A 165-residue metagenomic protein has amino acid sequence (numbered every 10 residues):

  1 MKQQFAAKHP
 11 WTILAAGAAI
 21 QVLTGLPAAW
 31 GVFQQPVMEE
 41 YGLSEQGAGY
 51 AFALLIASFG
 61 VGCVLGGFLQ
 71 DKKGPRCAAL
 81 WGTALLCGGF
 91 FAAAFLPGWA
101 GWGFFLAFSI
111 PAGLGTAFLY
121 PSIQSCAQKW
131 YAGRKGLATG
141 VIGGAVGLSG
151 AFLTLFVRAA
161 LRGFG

Functional and structural regions predicted by a protein language model:
A7-A29: Pair of pore-lining "gating" transmembrane helices in MFS-fold secondary transporters
P10, F95-L106: Helix-loop junctions at membrane interfaces in 12-TM secondary transporters
V22, G89, G101-F118: Hydrophobic core of transmembrane alpha-helices in multi-pass small-molecule transporters, especially MFS/SLC-type
A28, I56-V64, A151: Residue-level signature of mid-helix packing/kink "hotspots" within the transmembrane helices of 12-pass Major
V37, T116-Y131, A138: Intracellular juxtamembrane helix-capping segments at the cytosolic ends of symmetry-related transmembrane helices
G62-P75: Helix-to-loop junctions at the C-terminal end of transmembrane segments in multipass secondary transporters
A84-G98: C-terminal ends and interior cores of transmembrane alpha-helices in multi-pass membrane transporters/permeases
A145-G165: Helix-loop-helix hairpin linking two adjacent transmembrane segments in secondary transporters
